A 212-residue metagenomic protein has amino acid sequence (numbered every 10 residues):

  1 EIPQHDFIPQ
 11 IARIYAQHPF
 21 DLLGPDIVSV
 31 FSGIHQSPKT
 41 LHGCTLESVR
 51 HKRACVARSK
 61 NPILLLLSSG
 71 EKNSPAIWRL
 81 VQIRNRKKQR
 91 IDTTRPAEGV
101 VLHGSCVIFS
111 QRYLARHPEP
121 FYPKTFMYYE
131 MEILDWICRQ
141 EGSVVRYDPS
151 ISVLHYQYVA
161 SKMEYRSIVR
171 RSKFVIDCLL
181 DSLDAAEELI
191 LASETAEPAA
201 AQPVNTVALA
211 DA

Functional and structural regions predicted by a protein language model:
I2-Q4, F109: Hydrophobic/aromatic residue at the end of a short beta strand that borders the catalytic acidic motif
H5-I63: Conserved donor NDP-sugar-binding/catalytic core segment of glycosyltransferases
D6-R13, I133-I137, F174-D181: Alpha-helical elements of Rossmann-like donor-binding domains used by nucleotide-donor carbohydrate transfer enzymes
R58-R79, K88-F109: A recurrent flexible, glycine/aromatic-enriched loop bordering the glycosyltransferase active site that acts as
D92-T94, V100-E119, K124-P149: A short, conserved alpha-helix in the catalytic core of glycosyltransferases
L114-R116, R146-Y165: Active-site donor/metal-binding and catalytic loop motifs of nucleotide-sugar-dependent glycosylation enzymes
S150, E164-E194: Catalytic core of nucleotide-sugar-dependent glycosyltransferases
S193-A212: Short, intrinsically disordered terminal tails adjacent to the first/last structured region
